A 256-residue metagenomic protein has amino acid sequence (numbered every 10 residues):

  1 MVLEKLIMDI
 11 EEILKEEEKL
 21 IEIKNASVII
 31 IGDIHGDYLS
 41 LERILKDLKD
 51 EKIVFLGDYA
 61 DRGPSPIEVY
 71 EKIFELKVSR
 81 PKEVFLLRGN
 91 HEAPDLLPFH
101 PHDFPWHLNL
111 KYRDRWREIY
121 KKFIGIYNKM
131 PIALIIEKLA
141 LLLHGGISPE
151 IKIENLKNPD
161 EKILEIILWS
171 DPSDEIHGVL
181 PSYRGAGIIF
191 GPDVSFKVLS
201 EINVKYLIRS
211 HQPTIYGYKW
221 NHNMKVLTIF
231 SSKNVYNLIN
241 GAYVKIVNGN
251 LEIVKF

Functional and structural regions predicted by a protein language model:
M1-F256: Feature recognizes metal-dependent phosphohydrolase scaffolds
